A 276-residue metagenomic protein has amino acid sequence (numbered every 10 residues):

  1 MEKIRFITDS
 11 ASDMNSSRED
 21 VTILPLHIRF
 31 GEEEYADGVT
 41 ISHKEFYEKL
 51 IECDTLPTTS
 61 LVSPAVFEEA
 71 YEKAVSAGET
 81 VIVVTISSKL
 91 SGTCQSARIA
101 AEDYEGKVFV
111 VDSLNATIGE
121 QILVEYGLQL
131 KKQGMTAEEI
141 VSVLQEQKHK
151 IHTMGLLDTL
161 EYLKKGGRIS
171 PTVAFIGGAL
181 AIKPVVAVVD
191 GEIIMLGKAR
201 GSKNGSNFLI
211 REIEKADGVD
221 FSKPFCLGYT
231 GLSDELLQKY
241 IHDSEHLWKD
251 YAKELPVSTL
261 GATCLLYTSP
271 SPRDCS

Functional and structural regions predicted by a protein language model:
E2-R5, A11-H27, E32-E33, T93-F109 (+2 more regions): Mixed-charge interfacial surface used for oligomerization/domain docking and macromolecular partner engagement
T8, V83-S87, D112: Short beta-strand segments
E34-D103: Class I S-adenosyl-L-methionine
K44-C53, L128-I140, R273: A polyampholytic, Gly/Pro-enriched intrinsically disordered region
T58, V83, V110, C226-L227: Short catalytic-loop micro-motif centered on adjacent basic/acidic residues
L61, D112-N115: Short beta->alpha junction loops
Y267-S276: Single conserved hydrophobic/aromatic residue that forms the stacking wall/gate of nucleotide- or nucleobase-binding
